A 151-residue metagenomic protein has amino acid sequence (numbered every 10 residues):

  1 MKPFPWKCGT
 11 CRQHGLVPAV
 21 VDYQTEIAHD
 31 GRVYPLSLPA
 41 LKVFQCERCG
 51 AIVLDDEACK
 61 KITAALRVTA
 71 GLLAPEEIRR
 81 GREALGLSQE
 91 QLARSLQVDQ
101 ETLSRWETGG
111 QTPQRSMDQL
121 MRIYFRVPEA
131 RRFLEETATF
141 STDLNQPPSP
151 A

Functional and structural regions predicted by a protein language model:
P3-P5, V43: Residues immediately within or flanking Cys/His clusters that coordinate Zn2+ in small zinc-binding modules
C8-C11, C46: Short cysteine-rich clusters marking metal-coordination/redox-active sites
T10-L38: Short recognition patches in nucleic-acid-associated and regulatory proteins
Y34-T63: Short metal-binding segments enriched for Cys and/or His
C59-E83: A short, Lys/Arg-rich alpha-helix, primarily the initiator
L87-S104: Short alpha-helical DNA-recognition segment
R115-E135: DNA major-groove recognition helix of helix-turn-helix/homeodomain DNA-binding modules
F133-A151: Helix-turn-helix/homeodomain-like alpha-helical modules used for DNA recognition and transcription-factor dimerization
